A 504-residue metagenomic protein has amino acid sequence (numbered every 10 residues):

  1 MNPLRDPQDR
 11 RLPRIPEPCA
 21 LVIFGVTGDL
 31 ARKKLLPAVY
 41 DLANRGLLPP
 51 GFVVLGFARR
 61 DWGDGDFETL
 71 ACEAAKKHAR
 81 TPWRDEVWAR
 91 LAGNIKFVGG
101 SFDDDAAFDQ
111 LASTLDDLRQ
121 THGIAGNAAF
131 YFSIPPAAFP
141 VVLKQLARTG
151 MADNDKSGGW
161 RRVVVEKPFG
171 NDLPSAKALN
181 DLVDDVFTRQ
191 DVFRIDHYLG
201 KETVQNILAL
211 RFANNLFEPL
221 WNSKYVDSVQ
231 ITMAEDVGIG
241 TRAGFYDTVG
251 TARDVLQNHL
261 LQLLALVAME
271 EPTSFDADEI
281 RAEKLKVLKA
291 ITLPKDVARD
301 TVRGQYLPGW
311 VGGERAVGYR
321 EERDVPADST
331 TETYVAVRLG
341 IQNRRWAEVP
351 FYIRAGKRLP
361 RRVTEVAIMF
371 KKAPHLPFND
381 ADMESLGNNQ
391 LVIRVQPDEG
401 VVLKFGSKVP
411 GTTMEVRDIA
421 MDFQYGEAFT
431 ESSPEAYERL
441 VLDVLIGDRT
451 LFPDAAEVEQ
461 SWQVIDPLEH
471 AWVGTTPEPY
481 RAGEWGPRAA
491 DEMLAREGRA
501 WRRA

Functional and structural regions predicted by a protein language model:
M1-V165, F169-A504: Secretory/organelle targeting and membrane-embedding segments
